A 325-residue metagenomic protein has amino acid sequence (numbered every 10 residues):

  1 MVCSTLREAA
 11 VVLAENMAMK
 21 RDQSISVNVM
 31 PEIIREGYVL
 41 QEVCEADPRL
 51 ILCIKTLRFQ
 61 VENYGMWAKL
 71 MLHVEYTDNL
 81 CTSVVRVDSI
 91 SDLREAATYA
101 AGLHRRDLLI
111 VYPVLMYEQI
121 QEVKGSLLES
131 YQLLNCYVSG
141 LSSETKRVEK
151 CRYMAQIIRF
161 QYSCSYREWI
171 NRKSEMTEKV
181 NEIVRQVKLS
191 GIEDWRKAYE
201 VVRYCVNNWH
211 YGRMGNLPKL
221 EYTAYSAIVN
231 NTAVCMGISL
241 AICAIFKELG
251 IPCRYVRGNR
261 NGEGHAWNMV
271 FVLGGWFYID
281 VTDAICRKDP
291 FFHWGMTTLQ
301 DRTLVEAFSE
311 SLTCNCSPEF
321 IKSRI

Functional and structural regions predicted by a protein language model:
M1-E193, V305-I325: N-terminal accessory/pre-domain segments preceding catalytic cores
A18, A101, C151, S226 (+2 more regions): Sterically constrained small-residue positions within well-ordered secondary structures of folded domains
M66, S226-V229: Acidic, metal-dependent phosphodiester-chemistry machinery of nucleic-acid enzymes
S89, S165, T223-A224, W294-Q300: Short, solvent-exposed coil/turn linker segments
S165-A227: Secondary-structure boundary elements
A198-V201, I228-F246: Active-site nucleophilic cysteine motif
G212-Y225, T232, C253-E263: Catalytic cysteine-centered active-site loop
G237-R302: Hydrophobic/aromatic-rich core segments of domains that either
